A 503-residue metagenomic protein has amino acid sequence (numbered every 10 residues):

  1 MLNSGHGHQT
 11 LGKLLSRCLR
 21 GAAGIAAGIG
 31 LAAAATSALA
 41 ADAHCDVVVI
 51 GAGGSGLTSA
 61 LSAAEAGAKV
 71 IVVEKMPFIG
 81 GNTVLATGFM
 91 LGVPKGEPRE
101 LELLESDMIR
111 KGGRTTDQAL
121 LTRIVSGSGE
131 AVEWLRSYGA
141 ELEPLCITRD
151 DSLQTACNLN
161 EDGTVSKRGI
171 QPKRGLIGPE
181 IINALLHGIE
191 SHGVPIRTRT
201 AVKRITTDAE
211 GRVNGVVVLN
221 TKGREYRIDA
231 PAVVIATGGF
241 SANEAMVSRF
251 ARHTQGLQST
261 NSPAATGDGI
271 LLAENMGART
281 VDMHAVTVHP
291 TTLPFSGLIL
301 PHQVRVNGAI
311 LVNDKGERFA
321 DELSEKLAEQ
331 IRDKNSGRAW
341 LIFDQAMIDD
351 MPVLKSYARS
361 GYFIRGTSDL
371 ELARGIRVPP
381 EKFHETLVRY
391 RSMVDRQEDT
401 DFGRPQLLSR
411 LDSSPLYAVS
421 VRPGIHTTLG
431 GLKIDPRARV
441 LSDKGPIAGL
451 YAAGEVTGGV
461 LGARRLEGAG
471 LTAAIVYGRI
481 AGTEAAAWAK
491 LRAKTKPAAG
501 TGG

Functional and structural regions predicted by a protein language model:
A41-S55, I71: Beta1/beta-strand and adjacent pyrophosphate-binding region of the FAD-binding site in flavoprotein oxidoreductases
D42, S59-S62, S356, G430-R492: C-terminal structured subdomain/cap of oxidoreductase catalytic cores
E65-V84: Glycine-rich FAD pyrophosphate-binding loop
L91-I124: Glycine-rich active-site loop/strand segments that organize a redox cofactor
S126-R224, N243-M246, V394-S413: Conserved redox-cofactor binding core of oxidoreductases
R204, K382-R464: A glycine-rich dinucleotide-binding beta-alpha-beta segment and adjacent secondary-structure elements that constitute
T221-L293, Y477-I480, E484: Glycine-rich loop(s) and the adjacent beta-strand/alpha-helix scaffold that form part
I270-E274, A278-K382: An anion/pyrophosphate-binding glycine-rich loop and adjacent beta-alpha core in soluble alpha-beta enzymes
